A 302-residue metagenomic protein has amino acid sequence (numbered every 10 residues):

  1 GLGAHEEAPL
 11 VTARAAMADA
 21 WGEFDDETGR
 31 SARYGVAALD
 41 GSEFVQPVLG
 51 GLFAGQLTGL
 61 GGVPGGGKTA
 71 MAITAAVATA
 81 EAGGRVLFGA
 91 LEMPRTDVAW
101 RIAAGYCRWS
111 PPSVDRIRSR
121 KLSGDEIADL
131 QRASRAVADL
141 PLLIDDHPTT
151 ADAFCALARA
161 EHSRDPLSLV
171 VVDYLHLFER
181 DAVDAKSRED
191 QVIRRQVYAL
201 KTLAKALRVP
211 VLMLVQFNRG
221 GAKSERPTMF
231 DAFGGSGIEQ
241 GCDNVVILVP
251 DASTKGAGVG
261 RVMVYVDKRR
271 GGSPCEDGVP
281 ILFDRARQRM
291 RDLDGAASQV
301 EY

Functional and structural regions predicted by a protein language model:
G3-P112, R132, C275: The Walker A/P-loop phosphate-binding site
S42, Q46-P47, A78-P166, R180 (+2 more regions): Cytosolic-facing regulatory segments adjacent to core modules
G59, I144, L169-V171: Structural motif
R85, R208-P210: Proline-centered loop/turn at the N-terminus of a beta-strand
L91-M93, M213-Q216: Conserved H-loop
R108, V114-D115, D125, A151-V170 (+3 more regions): C-terminal regions of RecA-like/P-loop NTPase motor modules
Y174: Walker B catalytic acidic pair
L177-R180, I247: Residues immediately C-terminal
